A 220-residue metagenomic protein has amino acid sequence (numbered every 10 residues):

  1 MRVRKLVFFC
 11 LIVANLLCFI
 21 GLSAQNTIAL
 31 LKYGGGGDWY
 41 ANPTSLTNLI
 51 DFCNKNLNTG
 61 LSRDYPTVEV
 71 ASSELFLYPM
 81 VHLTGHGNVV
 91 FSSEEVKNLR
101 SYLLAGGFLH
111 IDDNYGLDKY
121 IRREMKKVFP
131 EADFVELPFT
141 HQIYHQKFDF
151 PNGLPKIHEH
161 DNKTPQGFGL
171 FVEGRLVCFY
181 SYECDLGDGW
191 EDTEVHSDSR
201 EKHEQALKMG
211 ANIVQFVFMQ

Functional and structural regions predicted by a protein language model:
M1-L6: Positively charged n-region of N-terminal signal peptides that target proteins for export
F9-F19: Bacterial N-terminal signal peptides
S23-M80, T84-G87, D185-L186, D192-Q220: Aromatic-Pro/Gly-enriched surface loop or interdomain linker that acts as a lid/target-recognition segment
Q25-T27, K32-G36, T44-N48, D118-E194 (+1 more regions): An acidic, glycine-rich "communication" segment
I28, M80-K119: Short alpha-beta junction capping motif
G60-V68, I111-N114, A132-P138: Surface-exposed patches in mature extracellular/periplasmic domains of secreted proteins
R63-V70, S92-K97, N162-Q166: Alpha-helical scaffolding within the catalytic cores of extracellular/periplasmic polymer-degrading hydrolases
S73-L77, L103-L104, G169-G174: Extracellular/periplasmic catalytic domains that process cell-envelope and extracellular macromolecules
